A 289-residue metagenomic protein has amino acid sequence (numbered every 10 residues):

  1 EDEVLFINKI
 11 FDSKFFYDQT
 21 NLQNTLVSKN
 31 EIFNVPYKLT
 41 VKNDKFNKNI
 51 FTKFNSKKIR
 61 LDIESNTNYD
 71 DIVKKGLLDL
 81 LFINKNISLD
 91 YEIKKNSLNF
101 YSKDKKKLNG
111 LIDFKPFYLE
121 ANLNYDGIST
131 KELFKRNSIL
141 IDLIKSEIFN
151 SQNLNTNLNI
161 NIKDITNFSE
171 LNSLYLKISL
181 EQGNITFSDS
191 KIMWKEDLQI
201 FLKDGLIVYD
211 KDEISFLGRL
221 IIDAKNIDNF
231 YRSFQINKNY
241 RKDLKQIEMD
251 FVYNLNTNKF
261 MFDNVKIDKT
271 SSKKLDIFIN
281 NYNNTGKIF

Functional and structural regions predicted by a protein language model:
E1-F289: Membrane-proximal interfacial segments on either side of biological membranes
